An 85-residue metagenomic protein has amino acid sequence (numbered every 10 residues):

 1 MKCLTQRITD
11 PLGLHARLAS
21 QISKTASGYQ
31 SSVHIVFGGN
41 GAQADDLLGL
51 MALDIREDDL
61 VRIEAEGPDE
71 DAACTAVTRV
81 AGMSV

Functional and structural regions predicted by a protein language model:
M1-T5, L60-R62: Intrinsic-disorder/low-complexity, polar/charged segments enriched in Ser/Thr/Lys/Arg/Asp/Glu/Gln
C3-T5, G41, G82: Well-ordered beta-strand positions in beta-sheet-rich domains
R7-L53, E66: Compact, glycine-rich, soluble single-domain proteins
M51-V85: C-terminal structural segments of small proteins and small subunits
